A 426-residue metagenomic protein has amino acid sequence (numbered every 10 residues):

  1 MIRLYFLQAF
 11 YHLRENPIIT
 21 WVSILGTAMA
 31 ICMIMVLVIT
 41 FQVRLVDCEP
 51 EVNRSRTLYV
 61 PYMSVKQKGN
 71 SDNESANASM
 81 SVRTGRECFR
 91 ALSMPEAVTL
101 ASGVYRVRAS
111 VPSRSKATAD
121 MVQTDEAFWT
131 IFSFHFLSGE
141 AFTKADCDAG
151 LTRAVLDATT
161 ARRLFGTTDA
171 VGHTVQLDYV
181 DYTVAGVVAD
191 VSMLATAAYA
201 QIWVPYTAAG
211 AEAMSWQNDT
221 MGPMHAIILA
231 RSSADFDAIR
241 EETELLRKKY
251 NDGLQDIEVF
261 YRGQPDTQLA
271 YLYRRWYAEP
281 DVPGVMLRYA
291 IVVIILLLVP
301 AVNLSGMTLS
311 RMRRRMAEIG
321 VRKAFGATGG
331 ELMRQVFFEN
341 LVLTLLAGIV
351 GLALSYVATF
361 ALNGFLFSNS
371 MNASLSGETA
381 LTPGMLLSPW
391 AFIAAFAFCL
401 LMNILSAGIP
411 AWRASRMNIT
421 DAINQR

Functional and structural regions predicted by a protein language model:
R3-L4, K249-V292, R314, A361-A391: Membrane-helix entry/capping segments
Y5, S388-R426: C-terminal membrane-exit region of the final transmembrane helix in multipass inner-membrane proteins
L13-R14, M312-R315, V321-G330, M417 (+1 more regions): Short helix-to-coil transition segments within interhelical loops that connect adjacent transmembrane helices
E15-R44, P280-A317, L345, L401-M402: Hydrophobic alpha-helical transmembrane segments of multi-pass inner-membrane transport and secretion
I18-V22, G26-M29, A317-N363, A394 (+2 more regions): Transmembrane alpha-helical interface segments in multi-pass membrane proteins
L37-R108, S115, T220-H225, N372-A380: Membrane-proximal extracellular/periplasmic loop immediately following the first transmembrane helix
M63-A78, A97-A127, E140-A154, V191-S192 (+2 more regions): Short acidic/polar micro-motifs at solvent-exposed secondary-structure junctions
D125-A141, T152-P280: Mid-to-C-terminal secondary-structure elements that act as membrane-proximal/extracytoplasmic interface segments
